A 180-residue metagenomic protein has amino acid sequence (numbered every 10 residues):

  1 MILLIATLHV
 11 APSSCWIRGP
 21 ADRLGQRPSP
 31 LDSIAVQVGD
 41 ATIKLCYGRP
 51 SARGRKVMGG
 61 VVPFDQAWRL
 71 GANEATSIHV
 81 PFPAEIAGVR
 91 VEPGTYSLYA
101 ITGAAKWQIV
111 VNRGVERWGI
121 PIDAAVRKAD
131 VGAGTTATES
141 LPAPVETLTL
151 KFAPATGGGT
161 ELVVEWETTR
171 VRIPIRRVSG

Functional and structural regions predicted by a protein language model:
M1-H9: Bacterial N-terminal signal peptides
L4, I101, E167: Residue-level marker of positions within ordered structural domains that often coincide with functionally constrained
I5-A6, M58, I86-A87: Alpha-helical interaction segments
T7, L45, G94-S97: Intrinsically disordered, low-complexity segments enriched in small/polar residues
H9-Q66, V115-G180: Primarily secretory-pathway and cell-envelope proteins
W68-P121: Mid-length scaffold segments of soluble, non-membrane domains
